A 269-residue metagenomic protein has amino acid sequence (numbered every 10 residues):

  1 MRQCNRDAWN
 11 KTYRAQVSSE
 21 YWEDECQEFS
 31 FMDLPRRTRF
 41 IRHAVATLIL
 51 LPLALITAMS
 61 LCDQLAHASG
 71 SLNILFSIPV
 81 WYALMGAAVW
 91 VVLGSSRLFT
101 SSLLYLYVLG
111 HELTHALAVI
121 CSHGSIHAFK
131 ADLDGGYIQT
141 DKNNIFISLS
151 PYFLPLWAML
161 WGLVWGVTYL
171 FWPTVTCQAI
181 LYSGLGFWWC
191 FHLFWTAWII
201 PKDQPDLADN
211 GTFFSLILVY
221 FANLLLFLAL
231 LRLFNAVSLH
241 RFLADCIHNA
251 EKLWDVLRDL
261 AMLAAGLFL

Functional and structural regions predicted by a protein language model:
R2, R6-S69, I74-F76, A87 (+1 more regions): Metalloprotease/metallohydrolase-associated module, dominated by Zn2+-dependent proteases
Q27, I78-V80, F99-S101: N-terminal start-of-chain detector that recognizes signal peptides and the immediate post-cleavage beginning
V80-V91: Canonical hydrophobic alpha-helical transmembrane segment
W90-G110, Y137, D141-I145: Short pre-active-site segment immediately N-terminal to the catalytic Zn-binding motif
Y107-I120: Active-site recognition of the HExxH zinc-binding catalytic motif
V119-A128, W195-A197: Membrane-water interface of transmembrane alpha-helices
